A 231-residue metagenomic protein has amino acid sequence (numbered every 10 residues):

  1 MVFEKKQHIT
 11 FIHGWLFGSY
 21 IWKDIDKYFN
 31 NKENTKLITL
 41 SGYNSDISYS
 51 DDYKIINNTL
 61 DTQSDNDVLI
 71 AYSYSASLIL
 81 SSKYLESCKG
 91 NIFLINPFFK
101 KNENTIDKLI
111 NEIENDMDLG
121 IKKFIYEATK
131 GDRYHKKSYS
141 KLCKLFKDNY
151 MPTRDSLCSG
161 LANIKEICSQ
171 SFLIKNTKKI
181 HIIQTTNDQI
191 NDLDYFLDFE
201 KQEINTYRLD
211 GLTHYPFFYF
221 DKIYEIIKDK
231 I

Functional and structural regions predicted by a protein language model:
V2-D46: Conserved HGGG/HGGXW glycine-rich cap/lid loop of the alpha/beta-hydrolase fold
D26-K27, K36-V68: Active-site loop/oxyanion-hole signature of alpha/beta-hydrolase fold enzymes
I47, L209-Y224: Catalytic histidine-centered segment of alpha/beta-hydrolase-like enzymes
I70-I79: Gly/Ala-rich beta-loop-alpha elbow adjacent to hydrolase catalytic centers
C88-D116, R154-S159: Flexible "cap/lid" loop of the alpha/beta hydrolase fold
D118-C168: Conserved alpha/beta-hydrolase catalytic His-Asp/Glu region
K175-N176, H181-Q184, D188: Short beta-strand/loop motif that positions the catalytic acidic residue of the alpha/beta-hydrolase fold
Q189-Y195: Conserved alpha/beta-hydrolase "acid-adjacent" motif
